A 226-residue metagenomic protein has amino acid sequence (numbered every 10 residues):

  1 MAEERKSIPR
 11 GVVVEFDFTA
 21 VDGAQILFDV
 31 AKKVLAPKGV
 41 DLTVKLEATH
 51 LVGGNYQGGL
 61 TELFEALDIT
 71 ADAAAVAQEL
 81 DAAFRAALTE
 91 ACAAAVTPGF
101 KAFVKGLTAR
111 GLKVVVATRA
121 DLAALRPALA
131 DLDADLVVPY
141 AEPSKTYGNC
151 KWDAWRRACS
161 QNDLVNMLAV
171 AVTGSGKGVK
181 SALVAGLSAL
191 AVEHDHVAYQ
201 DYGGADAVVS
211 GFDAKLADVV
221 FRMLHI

Functional and structural regions predicted by a protein language model:
A2-P9, K105-T108, L122-I226: Asp-based, Mg2+/Mn2+-dependent phosphohydrolase catalytic module
R5-P98: N-terminal helical cap/lid subdomain that shapes the substrate entry/recognition surface in HAD-like hydrolases
V13, A86-V116, R126, W152: Short, acidic loop-to-helix structural element flanking the phosphoryl-transfer center in phosphate-processing enzymes
T19, T118-A120: Conserved phosphate-coupling serine/threonine residues in phosphotransfer and NTP-handling enzymes
F28, G53-Q57, K101, D121-A123 (+2 more regions): Alpha-helix N-cap/helix-start and coil->helix boundary motif
V40, R110-L112, L187: Short phosphate-binding/catalytic loops that engage adenosine nucleotides
G54-N55, G59-A66, V114, A128-L132 (+1 more regions): N-terminal-biased segments
